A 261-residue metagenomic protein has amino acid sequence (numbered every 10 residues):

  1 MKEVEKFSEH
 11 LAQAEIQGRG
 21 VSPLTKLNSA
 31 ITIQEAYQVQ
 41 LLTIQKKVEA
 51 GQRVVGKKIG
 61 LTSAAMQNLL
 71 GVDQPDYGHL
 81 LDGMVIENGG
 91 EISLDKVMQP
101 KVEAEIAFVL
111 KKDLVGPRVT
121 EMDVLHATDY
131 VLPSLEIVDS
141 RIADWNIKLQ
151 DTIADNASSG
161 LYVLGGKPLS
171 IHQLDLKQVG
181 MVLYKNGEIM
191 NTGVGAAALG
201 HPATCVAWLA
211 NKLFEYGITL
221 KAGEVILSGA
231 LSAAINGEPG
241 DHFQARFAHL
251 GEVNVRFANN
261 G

Functional and structural regions predicted by a protein language model:
K2-H201, H242, L250-A258: Catalytic-core "active-site belt" of small-molecule-metabolizing enzymes, emphasizing His/Asp/Glu-rich regions
T204: Glycine-rich, small/acidic residue-mixed loop/short-helix segments
L213: Conserved PLP-enzyme active-site core in the AAT-like
